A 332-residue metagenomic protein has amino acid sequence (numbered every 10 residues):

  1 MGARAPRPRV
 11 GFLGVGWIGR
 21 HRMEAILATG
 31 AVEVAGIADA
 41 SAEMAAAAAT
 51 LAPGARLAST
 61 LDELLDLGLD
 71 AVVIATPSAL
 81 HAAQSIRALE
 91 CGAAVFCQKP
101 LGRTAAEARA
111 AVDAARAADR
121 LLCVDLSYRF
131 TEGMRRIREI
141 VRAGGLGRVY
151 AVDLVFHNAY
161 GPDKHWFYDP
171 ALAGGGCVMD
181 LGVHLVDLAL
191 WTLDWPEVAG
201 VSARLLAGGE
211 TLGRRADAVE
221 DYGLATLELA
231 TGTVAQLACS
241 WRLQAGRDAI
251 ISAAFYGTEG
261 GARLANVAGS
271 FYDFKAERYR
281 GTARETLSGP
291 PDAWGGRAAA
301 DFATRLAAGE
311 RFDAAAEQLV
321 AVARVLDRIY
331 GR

Functional and structural regions predicted by a protein language model:
M1-A52: N-terminal Rossmann-like dinucleotide-binding module
M1-R7, A71-I74, A230, F302-R332: C-terminal helix-rich "cap/oligomerization" subdomain common to oxidoreductases
R22, A52-A114: Beta-loop-alpha module in the N-terminal Rossmann-like domain of NAD(P)-dependent dehydrogenases, especially those
A40-E43, G289-A300: Active-site loop of classical SDR/Rossmann-like NAD(P)-dependent oxidoreductases, centered on the catalytic Tyr-X3-Lys
A108-Y128, G147-L154: Rossmann-fold dehydrogenase core element
Y128-A216: Predominantly a Rossmann-like dinucleotide-binding segment in NAD(P)-dependent oxidoreductases
D187-G269, A299-A308: Contiguous beta-strand/loop segments that form the cofactor/metal-binding neighborhood of enzyme cores
